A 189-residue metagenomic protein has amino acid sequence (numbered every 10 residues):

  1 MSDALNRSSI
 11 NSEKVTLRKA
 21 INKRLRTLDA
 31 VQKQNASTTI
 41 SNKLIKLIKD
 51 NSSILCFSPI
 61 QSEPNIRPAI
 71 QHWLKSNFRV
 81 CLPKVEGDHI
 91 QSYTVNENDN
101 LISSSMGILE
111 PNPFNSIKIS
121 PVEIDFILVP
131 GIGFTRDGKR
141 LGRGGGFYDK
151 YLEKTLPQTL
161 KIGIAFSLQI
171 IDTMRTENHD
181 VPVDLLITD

Functional and structural regions predicted by a protein language model:
S2-E123: N-terminal active-site beta-alpha-beta segment that forms phosphate/nucleotide-binding and substrate-recognition loops
A4, Q91-D189: Conserved phosphate- and dinucleotide-binding cores of soluble alpha/beta proteins, encompassing both enzyme active
